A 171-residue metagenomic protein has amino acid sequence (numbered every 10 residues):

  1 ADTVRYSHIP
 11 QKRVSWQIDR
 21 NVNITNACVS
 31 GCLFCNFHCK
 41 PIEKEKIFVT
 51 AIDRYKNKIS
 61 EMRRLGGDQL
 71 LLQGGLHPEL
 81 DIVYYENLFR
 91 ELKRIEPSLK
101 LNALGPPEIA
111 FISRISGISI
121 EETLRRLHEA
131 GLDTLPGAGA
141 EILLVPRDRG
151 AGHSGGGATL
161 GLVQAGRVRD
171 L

Functional and structural regions predicted by a protein language model:
A1-P41, I47-Q73: N-terminal pre-triad scaffold of radical SAM enzymes
D2, A138, D170-L171: Short, intrinsically disordered, charge-balanced linker/junction segments flanking boundaries in proteins
I18-R20, N26-C28, S113, P146-R147 (+1 more regions): Solvent-exposed, flexible loop/coil residues
C28, N102, L171: Functionally engaged cysteine thiol sites
E45-V49, R149-G152: Short glycine-enriched, charge-decorated loop/helix-capping segments at active-site entrances that position
R64-R147, A151-G152: Conserved SAM/AdoMet-binding glycine-rich loop
V145-L171: N-terminal low-complexity segments that are often proline-rich with Ser/Thr-Pro
